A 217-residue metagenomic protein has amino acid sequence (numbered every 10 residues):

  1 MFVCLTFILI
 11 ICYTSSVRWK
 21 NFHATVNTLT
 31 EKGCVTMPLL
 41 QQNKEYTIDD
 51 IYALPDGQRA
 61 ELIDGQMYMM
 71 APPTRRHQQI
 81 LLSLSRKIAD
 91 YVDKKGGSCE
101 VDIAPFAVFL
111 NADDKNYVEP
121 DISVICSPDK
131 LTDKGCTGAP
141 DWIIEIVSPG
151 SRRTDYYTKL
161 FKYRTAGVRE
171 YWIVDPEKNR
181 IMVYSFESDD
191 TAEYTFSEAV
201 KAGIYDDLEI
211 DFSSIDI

Functional and structural regions predicted by a protein language model:
F2-I217: Gly/Pro/Ser/Thr-rich low-complexity, intrinsically disordered segments predominantly at protein N-termini
